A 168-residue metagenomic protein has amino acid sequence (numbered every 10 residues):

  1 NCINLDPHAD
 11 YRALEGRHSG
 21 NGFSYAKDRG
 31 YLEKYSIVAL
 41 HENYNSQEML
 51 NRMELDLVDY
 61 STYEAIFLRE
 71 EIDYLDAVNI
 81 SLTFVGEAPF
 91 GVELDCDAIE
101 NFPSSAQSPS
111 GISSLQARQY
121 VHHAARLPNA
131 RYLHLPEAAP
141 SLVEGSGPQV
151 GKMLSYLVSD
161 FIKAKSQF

Functional and structural regions predicted by a protein language model:
N1, N21-G22, R52-L55, E93-L94: A broad, low-specificity signal for short, low-complexity segments enriched in glycine/proline and polar/charged
N1-A39, N43-N45, L127, R131 (+1 more regions): Active-site histidine-anchored catalytic micro-motif
N21, E48, Q119: Short Gly/charged-rich anion-binding patches and loops
Y31-E33, E54-D59: A short helix-to-beta-strand connector/capping loop
N43-L55: Short, glycine/polar-rich helix-capping loops at beta-to-alpha or helix-loop-helix junctions that flank or form
R52, D59-F168: Catalytic cores of soluble, metal-dependent hydrolases
